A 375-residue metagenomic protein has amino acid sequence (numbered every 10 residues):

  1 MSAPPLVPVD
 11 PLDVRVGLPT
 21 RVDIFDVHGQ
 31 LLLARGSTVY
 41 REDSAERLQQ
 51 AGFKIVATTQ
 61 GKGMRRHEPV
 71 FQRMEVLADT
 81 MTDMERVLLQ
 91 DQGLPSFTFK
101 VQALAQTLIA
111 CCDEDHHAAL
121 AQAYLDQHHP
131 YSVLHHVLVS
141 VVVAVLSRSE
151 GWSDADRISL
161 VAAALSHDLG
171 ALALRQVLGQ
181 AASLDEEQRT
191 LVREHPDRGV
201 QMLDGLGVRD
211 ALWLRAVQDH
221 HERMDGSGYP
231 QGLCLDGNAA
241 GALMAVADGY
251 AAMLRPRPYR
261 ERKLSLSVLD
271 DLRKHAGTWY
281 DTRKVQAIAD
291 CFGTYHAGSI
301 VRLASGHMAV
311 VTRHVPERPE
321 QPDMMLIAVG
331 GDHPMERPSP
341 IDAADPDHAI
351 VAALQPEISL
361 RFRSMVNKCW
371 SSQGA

Functional and structural regions predicted by a protein language model:
M1-A105, R262-A375: Terminal helices and disordered tails flanking the catalytic cores of nucleotide-processing hydrolases
I24, V39, L178, M224-Y229 (+1 more regions): Short clusters of hydrophobic/aromatic residues that line enzyme substrate/ligand-binding pockets
E42, A155, L254-R255: Short helix/loop capping segments that flank catalytic or ligand/cofactor-binding pockets
T59-R193, D197-V200, D204-D210: Acidic/His-rich, divalent-metal-binding segments that scaffold phosphate/diphosphate chemistry
C111-C112, C234, C291, C369: Generic recognition of cysteine residues
V139, A162-A173, E187-Q201, G205-I288 (+3 more regions): Alpha-helical scaffolding flanking metal-ion-dependent phosphate/phosphodiester catalytic sites
